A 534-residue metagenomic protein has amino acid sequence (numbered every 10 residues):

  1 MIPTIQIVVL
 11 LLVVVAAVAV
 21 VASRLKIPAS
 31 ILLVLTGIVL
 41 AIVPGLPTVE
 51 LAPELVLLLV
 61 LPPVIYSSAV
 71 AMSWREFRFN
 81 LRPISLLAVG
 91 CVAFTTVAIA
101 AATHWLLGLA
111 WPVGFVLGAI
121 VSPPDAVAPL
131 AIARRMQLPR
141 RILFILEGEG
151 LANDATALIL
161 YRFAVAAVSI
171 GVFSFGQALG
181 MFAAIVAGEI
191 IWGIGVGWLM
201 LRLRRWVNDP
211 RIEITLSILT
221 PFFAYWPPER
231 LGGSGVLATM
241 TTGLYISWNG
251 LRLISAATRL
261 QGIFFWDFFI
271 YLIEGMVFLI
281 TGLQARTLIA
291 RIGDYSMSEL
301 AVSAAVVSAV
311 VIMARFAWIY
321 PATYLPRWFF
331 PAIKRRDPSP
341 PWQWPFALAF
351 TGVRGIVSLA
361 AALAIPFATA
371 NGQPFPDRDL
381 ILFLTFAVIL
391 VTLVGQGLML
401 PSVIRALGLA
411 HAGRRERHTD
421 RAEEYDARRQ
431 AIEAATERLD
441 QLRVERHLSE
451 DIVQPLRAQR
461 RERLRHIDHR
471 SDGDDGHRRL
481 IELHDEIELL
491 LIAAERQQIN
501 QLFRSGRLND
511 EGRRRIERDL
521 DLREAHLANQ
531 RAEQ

Functional and structural regions predicted by a protein language model:
M1-D426, E433, L483, R504-R507 (+2 more regions): Transmembrane helical cores of multi-pass secondary ion antiporters/exchangers
R286-I289, D294, L409-I499, F503-D510: Non-transmembrane accessory domains of multi-pass membrane transporters/channels
